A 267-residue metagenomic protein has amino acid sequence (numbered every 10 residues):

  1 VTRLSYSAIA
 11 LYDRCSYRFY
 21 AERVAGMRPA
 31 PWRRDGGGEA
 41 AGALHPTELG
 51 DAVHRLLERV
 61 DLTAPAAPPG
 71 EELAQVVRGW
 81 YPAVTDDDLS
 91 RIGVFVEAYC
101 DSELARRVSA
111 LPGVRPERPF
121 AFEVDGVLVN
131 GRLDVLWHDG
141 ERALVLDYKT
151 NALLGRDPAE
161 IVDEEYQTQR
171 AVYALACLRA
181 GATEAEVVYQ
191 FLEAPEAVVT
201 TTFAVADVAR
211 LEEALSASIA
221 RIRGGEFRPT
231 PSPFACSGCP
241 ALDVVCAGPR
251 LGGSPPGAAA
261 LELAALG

Functional and structural regions predicted by a protein language model:
V1-A67, A143: C-terminal RecA-like lobe
C15, H54, P116, V135 (+4 more regions): Hydrophobic, well-ordered secondary-structure elements that form the walls of internal hydrophobic environments
R23, M27, A52-T63, V76-W80 (+7 more regions): Generic, well-ordered alpha-helical scaffold segments in large soluble proteins
D35-D125, L266: A non-catalytic, helix-rich entry segment at domain boundaries
T47, F120-A180: Non-catalytic protein-protein interaction segments used by genome-maintenance enzymes to assemble and couple activities
R55-R59, Y99-R106, D139, A159-Q190 (+1 more regions): Metal-dependent nuclease catalytic cores in nucleic-acid-processing enzymes, especially RNase H-like/related
P112-R118, V129-L133, S232: Short beta-strand or tight-loop elements that sit immediately N-terminal to catalytic metal-binding acidic residues
A174-G267: Metal-dependent nuclease catalytic regions and adjoining charged, substrate-binding loops involved in nucleic-acid end
